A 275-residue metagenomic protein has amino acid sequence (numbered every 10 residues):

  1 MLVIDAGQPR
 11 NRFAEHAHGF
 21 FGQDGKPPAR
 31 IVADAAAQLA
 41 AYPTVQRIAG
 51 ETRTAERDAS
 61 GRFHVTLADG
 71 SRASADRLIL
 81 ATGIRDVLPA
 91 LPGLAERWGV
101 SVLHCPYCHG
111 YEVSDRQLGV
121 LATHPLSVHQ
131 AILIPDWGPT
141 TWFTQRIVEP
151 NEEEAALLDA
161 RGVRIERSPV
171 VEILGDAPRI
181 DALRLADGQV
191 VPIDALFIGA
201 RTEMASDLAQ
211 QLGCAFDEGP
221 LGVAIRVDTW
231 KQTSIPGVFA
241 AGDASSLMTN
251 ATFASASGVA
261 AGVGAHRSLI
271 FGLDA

Functional and structural regions predicted by a protein language model:
M1-A33, Q117, P125-V148: Beta1-alpha1 glycine-rich phosphate/pyrophosphate-binding loop at the start of Rossmann-like nucleotide-binding domains
A33-L67, R72-A75, G138-V223, I270-D274: A Rossmann-like FAD-binding core segment of flavoenzymes
A49-G50, S114-R116, I235: Phosphate-coordination loops involved in phosphoryl transfer and adenosine-cofactor binding
D58, G70-R72, A95-R97, H109-S114 (+4 more regions): Solvent-exposed alpha-helices and their adjacent loops that cap or buttress functional pockets in soluble metabolic
A75, A81-G83, L88-A90, L121 (+3 more regions): Short, well-ordered coil/turn residues at beta-beta hairpins and beta-strand->alpha-helix junctions within
V87-I132: Glycine-rich dinucleotide-binding loop and its adjacent helix/turn
E96-E112, T202-T252, A260: FAD-site-proximal beta/loop scaffold in flavoenzymes
V128-Q130, A241-A275: A conserved FAD-binding loop/helix module that cradles the flavin
